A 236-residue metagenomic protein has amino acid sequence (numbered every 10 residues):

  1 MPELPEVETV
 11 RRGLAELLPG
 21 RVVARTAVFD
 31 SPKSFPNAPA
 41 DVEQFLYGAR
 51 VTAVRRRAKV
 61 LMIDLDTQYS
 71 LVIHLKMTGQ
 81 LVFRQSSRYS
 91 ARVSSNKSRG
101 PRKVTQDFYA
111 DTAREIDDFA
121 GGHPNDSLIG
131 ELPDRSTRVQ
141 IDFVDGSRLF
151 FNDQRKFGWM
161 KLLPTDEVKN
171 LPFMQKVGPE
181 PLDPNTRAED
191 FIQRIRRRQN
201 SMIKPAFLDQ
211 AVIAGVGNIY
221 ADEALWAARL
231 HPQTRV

Functional and structural regions predicted by a protein language model:
M1-Y69, S86-Y89, N96-K97, R102-K103: Extended, highly charged segments
V22-F45, R55, I192-V236: Basic, nucleic-acid-binding surfaces and adjacent catalytic neighborhoods in DNA/RNA-processing proteins
H74-A214, Y220-A221, L225-A227: Phosphate/anion-contacting hairpin/loop surfaces
